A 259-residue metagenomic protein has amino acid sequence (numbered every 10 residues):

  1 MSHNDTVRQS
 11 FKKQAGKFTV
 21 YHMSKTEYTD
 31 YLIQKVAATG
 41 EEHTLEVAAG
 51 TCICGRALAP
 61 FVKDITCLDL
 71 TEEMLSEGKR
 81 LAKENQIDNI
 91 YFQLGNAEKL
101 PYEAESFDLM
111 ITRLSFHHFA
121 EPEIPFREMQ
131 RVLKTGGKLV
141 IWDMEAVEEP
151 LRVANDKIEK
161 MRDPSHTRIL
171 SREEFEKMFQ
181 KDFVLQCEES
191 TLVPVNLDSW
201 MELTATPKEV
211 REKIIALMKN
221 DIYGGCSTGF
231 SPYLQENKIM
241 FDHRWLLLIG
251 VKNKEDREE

Functional and structural regions predicted by a protein language model:
M1-G40, I53-A57, E77, N85 (+1 more regions): Conserved class I S-adenosyl-L-methionine
L45-K99: Class I SAM-dependent methyltransferase SAM/SAH-binding core
T51, Q186-E259: Conserved Class I S-adenosyl-L-methionine
E98-L109: A short acidic, Gly/Pro-enriched loop at the edge of an enzyme's catalytic core that lines a small-molecule cofactor
D108-E121: A short SAM/SAH-binding and catalytic strip from SAM-dependent methyltransferases
E123-T135: A short glycine-rich, Lys/Arg-flanked "PGG" loop and its adjoining helix->strand segment in the class I
V140-D163: Conserved class I S-adenosyl-L-methionine
R168-D182: Short alpha-helix
